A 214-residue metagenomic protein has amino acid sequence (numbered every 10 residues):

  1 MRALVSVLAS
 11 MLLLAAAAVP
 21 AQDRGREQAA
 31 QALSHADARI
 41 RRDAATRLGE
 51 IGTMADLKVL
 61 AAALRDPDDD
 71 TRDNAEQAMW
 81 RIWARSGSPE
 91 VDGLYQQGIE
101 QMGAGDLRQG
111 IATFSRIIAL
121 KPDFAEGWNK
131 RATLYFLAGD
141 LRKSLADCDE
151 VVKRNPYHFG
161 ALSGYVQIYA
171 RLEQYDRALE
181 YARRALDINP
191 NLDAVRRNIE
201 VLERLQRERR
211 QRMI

Functional and structural regions predicted by a protein language model:
A21-A32, T53-L64, S88-Y95: Amphipathic alpha-helical scaffolding segments comprising HEAT/armadillo-like alpha-solenoid repeats
I51, D66, L120, R154-N155 (+1 more regions): Structural marker of alpha-solenoid helical repeat scaffolds
Q97-E100, L179-I214: Terminal, low-structured helical/coil segments at or just beyond the last alpha-helical repeat
